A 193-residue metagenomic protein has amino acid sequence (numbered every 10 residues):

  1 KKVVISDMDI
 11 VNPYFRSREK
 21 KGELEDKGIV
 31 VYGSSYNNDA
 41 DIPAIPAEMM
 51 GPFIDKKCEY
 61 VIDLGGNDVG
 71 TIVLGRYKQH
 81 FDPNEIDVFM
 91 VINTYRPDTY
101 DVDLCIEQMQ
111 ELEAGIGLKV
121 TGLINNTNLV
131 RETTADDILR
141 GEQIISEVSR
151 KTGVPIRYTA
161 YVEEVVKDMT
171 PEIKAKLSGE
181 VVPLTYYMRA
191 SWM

Functional and structural regions predicted by a protein language model:
K1-A44: N-terminal phosphate/diphosphate-binding loop that engages ATP/GTP or pyrophosphate donors across diverse enzyme folds
V3, V30-V31, Y60, V88 (+1 more regions): Hydrophobic beta-strand scaffold residues
I5-D7, V61, V91, I124: Generic enzyme active-site microenvironment
K20-V30, P52-L64: Switch I (G2) and immediately adjacent beta-strands of P-loop GTPase domains
G33-N38, K57-V73: Switch II (G3) loop of P-loop NTPases
A44-G51: A short, well-structured juxtamembrane/interface segment
D68-S178, S191: Conserved catalytic-core segment of NTP-binding enzymes
